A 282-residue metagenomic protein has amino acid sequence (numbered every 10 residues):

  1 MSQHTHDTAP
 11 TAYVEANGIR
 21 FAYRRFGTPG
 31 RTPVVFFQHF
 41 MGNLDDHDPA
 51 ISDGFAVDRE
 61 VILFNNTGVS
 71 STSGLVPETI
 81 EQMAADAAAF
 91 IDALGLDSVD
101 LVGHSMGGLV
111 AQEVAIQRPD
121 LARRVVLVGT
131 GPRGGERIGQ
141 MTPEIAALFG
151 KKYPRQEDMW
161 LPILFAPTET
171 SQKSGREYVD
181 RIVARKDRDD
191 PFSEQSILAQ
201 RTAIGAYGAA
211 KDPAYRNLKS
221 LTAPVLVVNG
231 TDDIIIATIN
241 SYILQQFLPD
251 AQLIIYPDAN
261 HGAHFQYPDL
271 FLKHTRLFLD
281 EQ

Functional and structural regions predicted by a protein language model:
I19-S73: Conserved HGGG/HGGXW glycine-rich cap/lid loop of the alpha/beta-hydrolase fold
I62-V102, K273: Active-site loop/oxyanion-hole signature of alpha/beta-hydrolase fold enzymes
G103, G107, A111: Gly/Ala-rich beta-loop-alpha elbow adjacent to hydrolase catalytic centers
I116, R123-R155: Flexible "cap/lid" loop of the alpha/beta hydrolase fold
R188-A214: Hydrophobic, aromatic-rich cap/lid helix
L221, V227-N229: Short beta-strand/loop motif that positions the catalytic acidic residue of the alpha/beta-hydrolase fold
I234-N240: Conserved alpha/beta-hydrolase "acid-adjacent" motif
D250-Q282: Catalytic active-site module of serine/aspartate enzymes centered on a nucleophile-bearing elbow/loop
